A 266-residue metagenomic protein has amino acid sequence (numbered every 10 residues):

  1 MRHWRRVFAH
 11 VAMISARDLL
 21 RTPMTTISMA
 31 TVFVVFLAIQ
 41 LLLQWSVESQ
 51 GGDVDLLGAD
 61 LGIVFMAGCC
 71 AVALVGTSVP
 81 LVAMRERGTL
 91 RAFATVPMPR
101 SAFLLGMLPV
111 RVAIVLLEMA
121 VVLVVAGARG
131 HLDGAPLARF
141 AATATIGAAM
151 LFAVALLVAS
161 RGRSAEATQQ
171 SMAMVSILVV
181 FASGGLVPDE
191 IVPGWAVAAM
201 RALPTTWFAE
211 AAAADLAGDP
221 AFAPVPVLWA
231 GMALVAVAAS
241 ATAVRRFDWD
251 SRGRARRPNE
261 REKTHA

Functional and structural regions predicted by a protein language model:
M1-F33, R252-R261: Aromatic- and glycine-rich beta-strand/loop motifs that create alpha-glucan
D18, G134, S183-A238: Membrane-interfacial helix-loop-helix junctions in multi-pass membrane proteins
L20-V47, L57-T77, L117, M174-F181 (+1 more regions): Hydrophobic alpha-helical transmembrane segments of multi-pass membrane transport/permease proteins
A38, L57-R129: Hydrophobic alpha-helical transmembrane segments of multi-pass membrane transport proteins
A38-V47, G162-A202, T206: Transmembrane helix segments
Q50-A83, A142-L156, S160, A243: Hydrophobic alpha-helical transmembrane segments of membrane proteins
R100, L104-A173, I177, A223-W229 (+1 more regions): Alpha-helical transmembrane segments and their short interhelical loops
A128, L216-D219, V227-A266: Junction motif at the cytosolic side of a transmembrane helix
